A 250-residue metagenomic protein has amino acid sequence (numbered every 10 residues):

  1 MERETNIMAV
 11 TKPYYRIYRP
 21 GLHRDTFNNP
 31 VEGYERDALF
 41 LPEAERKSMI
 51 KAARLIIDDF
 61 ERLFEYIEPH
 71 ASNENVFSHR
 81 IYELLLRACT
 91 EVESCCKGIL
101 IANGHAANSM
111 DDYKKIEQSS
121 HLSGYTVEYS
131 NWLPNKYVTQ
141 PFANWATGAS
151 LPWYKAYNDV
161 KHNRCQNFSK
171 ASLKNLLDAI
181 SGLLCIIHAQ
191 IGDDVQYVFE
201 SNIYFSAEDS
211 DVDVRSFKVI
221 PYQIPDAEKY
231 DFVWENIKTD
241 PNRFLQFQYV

Functional and structural regions predicted by a protein language model:
E2-L85: Charged alpha-helical initiation segments
P42-E45, F77, S150-W153, S169-L176: Short capping loops/turns at secondary-structure boundaries
A53, I57, F64, S78-N103 (+1 more regions): Short, hydrophobic, well-ordered secondary-structure elements
E68-N75, L100, C165, S169: Short, flexible helix-adjacent loops and helix caps
T90-K155, D159-Q166: Short non-catalytic regulatory patches outside canonical folded cores
K161-I191: Charge-enriched, short contiguous segments at helix-coil
I191-V250: Polyanionic, low-complexity intrinsically disordered segments
